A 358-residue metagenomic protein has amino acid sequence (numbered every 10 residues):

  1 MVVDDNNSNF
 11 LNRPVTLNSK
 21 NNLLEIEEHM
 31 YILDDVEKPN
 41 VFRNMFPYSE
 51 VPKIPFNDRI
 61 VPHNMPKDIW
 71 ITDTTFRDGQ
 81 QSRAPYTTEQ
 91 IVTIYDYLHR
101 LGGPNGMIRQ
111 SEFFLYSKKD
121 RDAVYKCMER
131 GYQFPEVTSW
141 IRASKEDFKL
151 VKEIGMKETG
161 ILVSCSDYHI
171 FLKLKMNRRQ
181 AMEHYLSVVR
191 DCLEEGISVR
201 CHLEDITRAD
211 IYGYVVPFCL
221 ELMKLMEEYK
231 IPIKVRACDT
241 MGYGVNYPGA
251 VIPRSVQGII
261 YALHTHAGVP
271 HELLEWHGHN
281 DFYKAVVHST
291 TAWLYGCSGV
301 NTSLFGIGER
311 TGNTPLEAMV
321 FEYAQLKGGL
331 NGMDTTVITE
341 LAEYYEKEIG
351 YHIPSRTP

Functional and structural regions predicted by a protein language model:
D4-F10, S19, M107-E112: N-terminal amphipathic, basic-rich helices that act as targeting or association modules
L23-R77, G329-P358: A mid-to-C-terminal "edge-of-domain" accessory segment
P66-I71, R83-G106, K126, R130 (+3 more regions): Alpha/beta enzyme core
R77, F114-K118, W140-S144, S164-S166 (+4 more regions): Active-site beta-loop-alpha junctions enriched in small/polar residues
M107-F114, S164, G299: Divalent metal-dependent hydrolysis catalytic cores, especially in the metallo-beta-lactamase
L115-W140, S144-L150: N-terminal active-site wall of soluble small-molecule enzyme domains
E136-T138, G160, G299-T302: Short hydrophobic alpha-helical runs that function as membrane-insertion/retention elements
M241-P358: Catalytic alpha/beta core domains of metabolic enzymes, predominantly
